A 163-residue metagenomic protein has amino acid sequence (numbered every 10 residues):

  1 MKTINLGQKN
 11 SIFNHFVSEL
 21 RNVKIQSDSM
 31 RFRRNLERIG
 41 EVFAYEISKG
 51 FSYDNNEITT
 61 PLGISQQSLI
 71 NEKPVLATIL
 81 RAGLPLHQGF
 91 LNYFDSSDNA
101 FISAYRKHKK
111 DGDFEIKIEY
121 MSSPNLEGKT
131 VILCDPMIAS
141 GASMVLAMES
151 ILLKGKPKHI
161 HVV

Functional and structural regions predicted by a protein language model:
M1-V163: PRPP-associated nucleotide enzymes
